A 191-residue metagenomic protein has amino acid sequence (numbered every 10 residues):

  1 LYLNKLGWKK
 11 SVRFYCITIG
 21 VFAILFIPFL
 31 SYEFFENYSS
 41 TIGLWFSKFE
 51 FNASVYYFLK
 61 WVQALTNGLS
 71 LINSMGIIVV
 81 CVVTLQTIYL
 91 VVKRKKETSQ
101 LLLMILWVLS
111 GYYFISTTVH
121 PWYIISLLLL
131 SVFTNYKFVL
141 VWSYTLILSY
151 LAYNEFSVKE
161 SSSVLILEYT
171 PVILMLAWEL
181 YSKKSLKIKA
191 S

Functional and structural regions predicted by a protein language model:
L1-G20: Perimembrane helix-loop-helix junctions
Y2-G7, I88-K95, F133-N135, A177-S185: Structural signal for the C-terminal ends of transmembrane alpha-helices and the immediately following loop
F14-I19, L103-L109, L128-L129, V139-Y150: Central hydrophobic cores of alpha-helical transmembrane segments in multi-pass integral membrane proteins
G20-W45, F58, S126: Transmembrane-lumen/periplasm boundary regions of multi-pass, lipid-linked membrane glycan transferases
V21-P28, V108-S116, S143-F156: Aromatic-anchored segments of alpha-helical transmembrane domains
L44-T118: Aromatic/glycine/proline-enriched transmembrane-helix motif characteristic of membrane-embedded glycan-assembly enzymes
S116-L127, F156-S162: Membrane-interface catalytic loops of GT-C/OST-like multi-pass glycosylation enzymes that act
Y136-S191: Aromatic-enriched
